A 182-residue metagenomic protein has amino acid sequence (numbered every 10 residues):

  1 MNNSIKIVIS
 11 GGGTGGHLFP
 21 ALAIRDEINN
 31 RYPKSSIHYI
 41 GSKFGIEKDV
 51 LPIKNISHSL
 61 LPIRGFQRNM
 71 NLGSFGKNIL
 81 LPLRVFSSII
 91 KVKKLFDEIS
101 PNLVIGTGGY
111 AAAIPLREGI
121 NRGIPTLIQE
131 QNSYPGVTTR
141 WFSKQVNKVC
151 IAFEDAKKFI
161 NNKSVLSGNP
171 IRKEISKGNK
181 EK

Functional and structural regions predicted by a protein language model:
S4-T14, K34-R84, S167: Conserved nucleotide-sugar phosphate-binding/catalytic loop shared by glycosyltransferases and other
K6, I120-E181: Active-site-proximal region of nucleotide-activated glycan assembly enzymes, centered on histidine/acidic-rich loops
S10, I40, G106-T107, Q129-E130: Structural motif
T14-G15, G109-A111, S133-Y134: Residue-level detector of alpha-helix initiation sites
H17-I28: Short amphipathic alpha-helix
N29-K34, N121-I124: Short helix-capping segments at alpha-helix termini
K43-F44, G108, A152-E154: Helix N-cap/beta->alpha junction signal
I90-V104, A111-L127, R140-Q145: Glycosyltransferases and closely related glycan-assembly transferases that use nucleotide-activated donors
